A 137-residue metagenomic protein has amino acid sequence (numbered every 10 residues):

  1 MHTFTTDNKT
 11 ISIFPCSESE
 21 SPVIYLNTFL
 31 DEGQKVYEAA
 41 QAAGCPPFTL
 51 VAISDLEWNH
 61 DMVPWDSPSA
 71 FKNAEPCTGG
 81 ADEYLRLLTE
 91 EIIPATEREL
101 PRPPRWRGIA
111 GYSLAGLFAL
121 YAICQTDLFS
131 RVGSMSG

Functional and structural regions predicted by a protein language model:
M1-F4, S21-L26, L128-G137: Acidic/glycine-enriched edge-of-secondary-structure segments
M1-P22, F48-T49: A domain-start/cap signature at the N-terminus of enzymes
T10-S12, I93-A95, A122-L128: A broad, low-specificity signal for short, low-complexity segments enriched in glycine/proline and polar/charged
E20-E99: Serine-hydrolase catalytic machinery in alpha/beta-hydrolase-like enzymes
P104-G137: Primarily recognizes the serine-hydrolase "nucleophile elbow" in alpha/beta-hydrolase and SGNH/GDSL folds
